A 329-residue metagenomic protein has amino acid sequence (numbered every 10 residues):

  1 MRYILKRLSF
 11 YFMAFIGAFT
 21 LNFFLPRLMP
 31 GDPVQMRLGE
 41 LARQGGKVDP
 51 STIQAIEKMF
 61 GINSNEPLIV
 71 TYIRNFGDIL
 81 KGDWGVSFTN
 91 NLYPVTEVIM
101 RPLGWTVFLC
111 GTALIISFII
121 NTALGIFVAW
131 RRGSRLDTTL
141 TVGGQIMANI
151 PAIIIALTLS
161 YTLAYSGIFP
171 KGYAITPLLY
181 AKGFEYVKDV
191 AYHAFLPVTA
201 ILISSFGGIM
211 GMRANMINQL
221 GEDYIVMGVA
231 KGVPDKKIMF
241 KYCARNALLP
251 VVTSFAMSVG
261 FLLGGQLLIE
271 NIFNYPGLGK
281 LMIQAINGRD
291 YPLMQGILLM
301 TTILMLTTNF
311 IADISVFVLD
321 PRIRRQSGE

Functional and structural regions predicted by a protein language model:
R2, L103-L136, A152, Y180-E329: Alpha-helical transmembrane segments of integral membrane proteins, especially multi-pass inner/plasma-membrane
L5-Y11: N-terminal signal-anchor/signal peptide hydrophobic helix marking the start of the first transmembrane segment
Y11, P102, T106, V142-Q145 (+2 more regions): Residue-level signal for discrete positions within transmembrane alpha-helices of multi-pass small-molecule
M13-L21, L68, Y72, G111-I115 (+3 more regions): Hydrophobic alpha-helical transmembrane segments of multi-pass integral membrane proteins
F15-V70, G167-Y186: Hydrophobic alpha-helical transmembrane segments of membrane transport/permease proteins and related membrane-embedded
A18, N22-P26, G31, A156 (+5 more regions): Juxtamembrane/transmembrane-helix interface segments of polytopic membrane transporters
N22-L28, R74-G77, G143-G172, A200-S205: Membrane-water interface segments at the C-terminal ends of transmembrane alpha-helices in multi-pass inner-membrane
I62-T122: An internal, D/E-rich "acidic patch" concept
